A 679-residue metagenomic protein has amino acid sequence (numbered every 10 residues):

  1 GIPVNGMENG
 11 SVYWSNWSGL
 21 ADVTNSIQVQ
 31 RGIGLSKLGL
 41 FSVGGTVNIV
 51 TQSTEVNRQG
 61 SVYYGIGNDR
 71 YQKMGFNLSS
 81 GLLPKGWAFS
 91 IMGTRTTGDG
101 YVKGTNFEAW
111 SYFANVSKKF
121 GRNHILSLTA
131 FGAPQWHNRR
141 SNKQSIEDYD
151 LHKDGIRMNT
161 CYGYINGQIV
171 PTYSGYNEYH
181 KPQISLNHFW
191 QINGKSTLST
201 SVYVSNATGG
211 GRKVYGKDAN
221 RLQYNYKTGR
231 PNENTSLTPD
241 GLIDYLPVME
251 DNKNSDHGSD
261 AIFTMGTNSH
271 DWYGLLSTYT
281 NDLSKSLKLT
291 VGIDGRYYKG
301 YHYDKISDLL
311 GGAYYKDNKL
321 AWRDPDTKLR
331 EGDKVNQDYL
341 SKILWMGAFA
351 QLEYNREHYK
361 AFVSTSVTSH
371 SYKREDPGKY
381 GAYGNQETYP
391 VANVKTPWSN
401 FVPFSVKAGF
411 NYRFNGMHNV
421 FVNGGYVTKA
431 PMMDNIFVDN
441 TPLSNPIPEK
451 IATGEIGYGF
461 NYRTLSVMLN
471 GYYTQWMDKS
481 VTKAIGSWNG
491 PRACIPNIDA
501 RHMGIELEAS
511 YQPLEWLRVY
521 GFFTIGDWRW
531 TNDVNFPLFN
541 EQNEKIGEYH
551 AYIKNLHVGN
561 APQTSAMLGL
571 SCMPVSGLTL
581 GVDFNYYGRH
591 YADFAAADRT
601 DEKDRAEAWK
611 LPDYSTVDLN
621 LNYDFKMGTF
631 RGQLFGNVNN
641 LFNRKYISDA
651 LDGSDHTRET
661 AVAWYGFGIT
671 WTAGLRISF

Functional and structural regions predicted by a protein language model:
V4-R31, V50: Short acidic/polar hinge/loop motifs at secondary-structure boundaries that mediate gating or recognition
G34-S36, T46-G81, G93, T97-K103 (+1 more regions): Short strand-turn segments of transmembrane beta-barrel domains in outer membranes, especially the first one or two
Q59, K85-F89, R122-L128, K195-L198 (+7 more regions): Repeated loop/turn-to-beta-strand initiation elements of outer-membrane beta-barrel proteins
Y64-R70, L82, R95-D99, G132-W136 (+14 more regions): Transmembrane beta-strands of outer-membrane beta-barrel pores
S117, I125-N187, R212-T264, T327-L329: Acidic/polar loop-and-plug regions of large Gram-negative outer-membrane beta-barrel proteins
F131, V170, N411, V422 (+4 more regions): Conserved C-terminal beta-signal and adjacent last beta-strands/turns of outer-membrane beta-barrel proteins
S284-K288, D294-R296, R330-W476, Q512-L514 (+2 more regions): Structural signature of Gram-negative outer-membrane beta-barrels, strongest in the C-terminal barrel of TonB-dependent
K285, N355, Y473-Q475, I495-A596 (+1 more regions): Gram-negative outer-membrane beta-barrel transporters
